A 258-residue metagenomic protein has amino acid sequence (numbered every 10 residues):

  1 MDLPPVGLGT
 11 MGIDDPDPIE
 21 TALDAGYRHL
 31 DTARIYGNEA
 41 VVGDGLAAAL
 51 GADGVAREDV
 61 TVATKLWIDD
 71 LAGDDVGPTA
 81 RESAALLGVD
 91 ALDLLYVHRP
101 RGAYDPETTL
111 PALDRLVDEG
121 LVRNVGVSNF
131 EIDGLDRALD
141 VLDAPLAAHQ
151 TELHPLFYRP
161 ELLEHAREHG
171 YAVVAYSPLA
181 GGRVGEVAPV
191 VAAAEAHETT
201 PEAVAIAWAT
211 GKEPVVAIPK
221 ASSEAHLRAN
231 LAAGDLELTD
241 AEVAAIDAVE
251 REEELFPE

Functional and structural regions predicted by a protein language model:
M1-D59: N-terminal binding-site loop/beta-alpha segment at the start of enzyme catalytic domains that lines or forms
P4-G9, L30, V60-T64, L92-V97 (+4 more regions): Hydrophobic faces of well-ordered beta-strands that scaffold small-molecule active sites in alpha/beta enzyme cores
M11-I13, A33-I35, K65-D69, V97-P100 (+4 more regions): Active-site beta-loop-alpha junctions enriched in small/polar residues
G12-A25, A72-L87, L135-D136: Short, acidic/polar
I13-P16, D31-V41, D69-D74, G102-D105 (+2 more regions): Acidic-and-aromatic substrate-binding clefts and catalytic sites of carbohydrate-active enzymes
T21-D24, G43-D59, R81-D90, R115-V117 (+2 more regions): Acidic (Asp/Glu)-rich catalytic clusters
T64-L116: Glycine/small-residue-rich loop that forms an oxyanion/phosphate-binding "nest" at active or ligand-binding sites
Y104-E258: Beta/alpha (TIM)-barrel catalytic core signal, keyed to glycine-rich beta->alpha loops juxtaposed to Asp/Glu that bind
